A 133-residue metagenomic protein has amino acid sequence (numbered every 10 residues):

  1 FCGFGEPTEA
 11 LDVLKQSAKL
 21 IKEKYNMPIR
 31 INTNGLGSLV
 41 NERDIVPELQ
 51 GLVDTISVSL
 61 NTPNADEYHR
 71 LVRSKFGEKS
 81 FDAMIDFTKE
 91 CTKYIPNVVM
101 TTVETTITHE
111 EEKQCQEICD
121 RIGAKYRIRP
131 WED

Functional and structural regions predicted by a protein language model:
F1: Hydrophobic anchor at the beta1->P-loop junction of P-loop NTPases
F4-D133: Conserved AdoMet/S-adenosylmethionine-binding subsite of the radical SAM
